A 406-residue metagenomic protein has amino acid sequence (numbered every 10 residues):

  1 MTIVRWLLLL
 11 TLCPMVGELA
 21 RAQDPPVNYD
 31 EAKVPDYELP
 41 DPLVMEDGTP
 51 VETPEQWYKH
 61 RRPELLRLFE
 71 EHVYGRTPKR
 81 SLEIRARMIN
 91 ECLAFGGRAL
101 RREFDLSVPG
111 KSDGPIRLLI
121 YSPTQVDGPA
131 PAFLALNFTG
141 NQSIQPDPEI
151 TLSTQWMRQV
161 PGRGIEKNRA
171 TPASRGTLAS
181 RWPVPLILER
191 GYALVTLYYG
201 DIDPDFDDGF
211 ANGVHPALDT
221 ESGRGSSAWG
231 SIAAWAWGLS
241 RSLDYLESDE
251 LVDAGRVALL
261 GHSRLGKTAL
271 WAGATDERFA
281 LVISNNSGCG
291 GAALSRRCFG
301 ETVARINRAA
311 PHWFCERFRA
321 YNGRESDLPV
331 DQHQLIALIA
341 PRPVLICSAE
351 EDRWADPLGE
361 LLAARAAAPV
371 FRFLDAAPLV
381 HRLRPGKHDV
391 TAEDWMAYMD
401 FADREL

Functional and structural regions predicted by a protein language model:
W6-G17: Bacterial N-terminal signal peptides
A22-P78: N-terminal pre-domain segments of enzymes
E71-A132, N137-N141, E149, S153 (+1 more regions): N-terminal cap/lid segment of alpha/beta-hydrolase-fold proteins
L134-S248, A254, S295-R297: Cap/lid segment of the alpha/beta-hydrolase catalytic domain
V214-A217, S284-L335, D356-A376: Mobile cap/lid helix-loop segments that gate and shape the active-site cleft of serine hydrolases
R241-E301, A309, R324: Primarily recognizes the serine-hydrolase "nucleophile elbow" in alpha/beta-hydrolase and SGNH/GDSL folds
A309, A364-L406: C-terminal catalytic histidine-bearing segment of alpha/beta-hydrolase fold enzymes
A340-P357, R384-G386: Conserved strand-to-loop "acid loop" that flanks and positions the catalytic carboxylate
